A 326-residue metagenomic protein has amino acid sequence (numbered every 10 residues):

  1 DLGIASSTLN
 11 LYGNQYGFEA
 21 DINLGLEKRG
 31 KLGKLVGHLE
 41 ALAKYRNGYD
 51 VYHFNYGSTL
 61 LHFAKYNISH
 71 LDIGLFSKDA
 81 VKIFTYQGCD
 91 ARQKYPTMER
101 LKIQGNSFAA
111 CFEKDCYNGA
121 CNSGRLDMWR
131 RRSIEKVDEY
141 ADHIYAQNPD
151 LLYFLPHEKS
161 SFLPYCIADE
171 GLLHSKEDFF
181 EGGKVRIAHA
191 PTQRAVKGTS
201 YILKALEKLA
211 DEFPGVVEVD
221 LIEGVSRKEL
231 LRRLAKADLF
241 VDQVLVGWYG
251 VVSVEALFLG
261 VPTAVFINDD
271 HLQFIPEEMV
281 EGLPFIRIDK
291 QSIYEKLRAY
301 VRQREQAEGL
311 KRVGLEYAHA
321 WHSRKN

Functional and structural regions predicted by a protein language model:
A20, F84-L126, N268, I275-E277: Acceptor-binding helix/loop patch of EC 2.4 sugar-transfer enzymes, predominantly nucleotide-sugar-dependent
A43-N67, V81-F84, Q243: Short N-terminal targeting/anchoring amphipathic segment
Q93-K94, C121-F162, K204: A short, active-site helix/loop in glycosyltransferases that binds the activated sugar's phosphate group
S161-K197, L203: Conserved donor-binding/catalytic core segment of Leloir-type glycosyltransferases
A235-W248, V261: Acidic donor-binding loop of glycosyltransferase active sites
P262-H271: Short hydrophobic beta-strand element within catalytic cores of glycosyltransferases and related nucleotide-activated
L272-R298: Change "using UDP/GDP/dTDP sugars" to "using nucleotide sugars
R302-N326: A charged, aromatic-enriched C-terminal amphipathic alpha-helix characteristic of glycosyltransferases across folds
